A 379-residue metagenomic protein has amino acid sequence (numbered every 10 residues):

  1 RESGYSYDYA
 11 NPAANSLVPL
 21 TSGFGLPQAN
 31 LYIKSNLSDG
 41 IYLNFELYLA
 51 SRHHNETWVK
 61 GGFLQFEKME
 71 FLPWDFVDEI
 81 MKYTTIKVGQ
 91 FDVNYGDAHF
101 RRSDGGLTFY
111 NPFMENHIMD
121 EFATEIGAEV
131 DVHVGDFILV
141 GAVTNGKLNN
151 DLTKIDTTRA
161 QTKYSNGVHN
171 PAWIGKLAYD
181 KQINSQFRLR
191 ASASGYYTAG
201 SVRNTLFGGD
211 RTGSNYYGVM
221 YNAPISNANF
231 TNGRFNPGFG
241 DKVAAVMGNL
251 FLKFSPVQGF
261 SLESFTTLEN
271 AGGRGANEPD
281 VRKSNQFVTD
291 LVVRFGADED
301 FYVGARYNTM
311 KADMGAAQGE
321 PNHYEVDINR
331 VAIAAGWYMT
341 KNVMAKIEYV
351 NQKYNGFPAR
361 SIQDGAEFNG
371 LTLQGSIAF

Functional and structural regions predicted by a protein language model:
R1-E2, A13-N149, G167-S185, R190 (+5 more regions): Outer membrane beta-barrel
R1-P12, N227: Short alpha-helical hairpin
V18, F63-F66, F187-F379: Outer-membrane beta-barrel pore domains
H99-R102, T153-K154, R203-F207: Short aromatic-enriched loop/helix-cap "lid" or pocket-rim segments at secondary-structure transitions that line
I118, Y164-S165, I362-Q363: Alpha-helix capping and helix-loop boundary segments enriched in small/acidic/polar residues
F122, A142, T162-H169, F235-A245: Short, contiguous, pocket-lining structural segments that sit at or immediately flank catalytic/ligand-binding sites
N150-L152, F357: A short, polar/proline- and glycine-enriched secondary-structure boundary/capping micro-motif
